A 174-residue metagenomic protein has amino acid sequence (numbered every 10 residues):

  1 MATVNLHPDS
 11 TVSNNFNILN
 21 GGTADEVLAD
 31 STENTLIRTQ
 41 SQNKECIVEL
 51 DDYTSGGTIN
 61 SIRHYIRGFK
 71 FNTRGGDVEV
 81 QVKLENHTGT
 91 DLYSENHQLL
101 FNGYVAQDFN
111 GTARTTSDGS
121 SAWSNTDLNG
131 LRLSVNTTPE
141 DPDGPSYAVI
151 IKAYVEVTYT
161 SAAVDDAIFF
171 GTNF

Functional and structural regions predicted by a protein language model:
M1-N20, Y154-F174: Enriched but not universal
R38-S55: Short beta-strands within extracellular/lumenal beta-sheet-rich domains
G57-N72, L133: A short beta-strand element within beta-rich, extracytoplasmic domains of secreted/secretory-pathway proteins
T58, T115-G130: Short glycine/proline/serine/threonine-rich loop/turn segments at secondary-structure transition edges
R74-H87: Short, surface-exposed beta-strand/strand-loop-strand elements in extracellular ectodomains
D91-S121: Extracellular carbohydrate recognition and processing domains and analogous Trp-centered ligand-binding platforms
S134-G144: Short beta-strand-plus-loop segments that form exposed binding edges in beta-rich domains
P142-E156: Edge beta-strands of jelly-roll/beta-sandwich modules across compartments, strongly enriched in secreted/luminal
